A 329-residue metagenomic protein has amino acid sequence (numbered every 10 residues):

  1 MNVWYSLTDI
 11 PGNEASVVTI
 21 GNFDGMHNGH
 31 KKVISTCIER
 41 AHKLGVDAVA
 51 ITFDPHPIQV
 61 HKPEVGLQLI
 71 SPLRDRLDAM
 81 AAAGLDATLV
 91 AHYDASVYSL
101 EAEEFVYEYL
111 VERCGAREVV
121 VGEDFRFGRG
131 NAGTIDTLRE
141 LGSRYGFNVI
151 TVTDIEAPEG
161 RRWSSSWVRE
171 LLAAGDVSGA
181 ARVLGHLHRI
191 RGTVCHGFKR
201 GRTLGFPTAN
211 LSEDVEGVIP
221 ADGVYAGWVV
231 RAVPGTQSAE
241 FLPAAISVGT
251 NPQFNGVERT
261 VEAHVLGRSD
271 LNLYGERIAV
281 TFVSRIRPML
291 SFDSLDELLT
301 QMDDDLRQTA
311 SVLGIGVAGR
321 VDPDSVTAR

Functional and structural regions predicted by a protein language model:
N2-T8, Q68, L89: Short acidic-hydrophobic, aromatic-tinged amphipathic segments that line or gate anion-handling sites
W4, T88-A91, N148-V152: General small-molecule cofactor/ligand-binding pocket signal
D9-P72: N-terminal catalytic cores of NTP/NDP-binding nucleotidyl/phosphoryl-transfer enzymes
Q68-R76, L100-V106: Glycine-rich, highly charged phosphate/nucleotide-binding loops
P72-T88: A glycine-rich helix N-cap at a beta->alpha junction
S96-P207, M289, D293-L306, A310-P323 (+1 more regions): Classical nucleotidyltransferase
G197-R329: Phosphate/ribose-recognition catalytic cores of enzymes acting on nucleotide-derived substrates
